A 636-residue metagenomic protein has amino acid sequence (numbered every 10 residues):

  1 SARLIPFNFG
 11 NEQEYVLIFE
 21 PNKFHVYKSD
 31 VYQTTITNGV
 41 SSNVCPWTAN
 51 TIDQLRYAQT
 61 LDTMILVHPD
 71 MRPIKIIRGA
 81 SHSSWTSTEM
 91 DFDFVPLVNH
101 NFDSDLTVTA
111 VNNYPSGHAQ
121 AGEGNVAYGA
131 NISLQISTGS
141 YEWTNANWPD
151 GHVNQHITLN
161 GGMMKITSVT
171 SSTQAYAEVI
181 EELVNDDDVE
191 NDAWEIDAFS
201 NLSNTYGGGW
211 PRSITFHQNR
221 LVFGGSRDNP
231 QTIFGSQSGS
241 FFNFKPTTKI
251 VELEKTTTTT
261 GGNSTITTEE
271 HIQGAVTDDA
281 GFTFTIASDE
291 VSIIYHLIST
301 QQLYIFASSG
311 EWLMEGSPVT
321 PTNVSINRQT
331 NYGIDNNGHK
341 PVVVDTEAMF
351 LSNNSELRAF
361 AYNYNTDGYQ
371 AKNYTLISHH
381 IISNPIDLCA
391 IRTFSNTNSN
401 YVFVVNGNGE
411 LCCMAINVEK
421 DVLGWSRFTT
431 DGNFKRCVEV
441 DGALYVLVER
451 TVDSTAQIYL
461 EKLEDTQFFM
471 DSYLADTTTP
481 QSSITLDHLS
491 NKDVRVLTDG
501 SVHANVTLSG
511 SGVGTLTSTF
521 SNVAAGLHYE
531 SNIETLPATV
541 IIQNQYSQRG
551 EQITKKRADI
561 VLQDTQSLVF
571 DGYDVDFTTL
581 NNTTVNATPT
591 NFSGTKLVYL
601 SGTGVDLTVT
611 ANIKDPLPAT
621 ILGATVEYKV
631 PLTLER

Functional and structural regions predicted by a protein language model:
S1-D62, G274-V276: Contiguous, structured surface segment used for ligand recognition
S1-Y32, S292, A359-R636: Beta-sheet repeat architectures centered on beta-propellers
Q13-E14, L61-D62, N219, Q301 (+3 more regions): Short coil/turn segments that connect the beta-strands within blades of beta-propeller domains
V16-I18, L66, F223, Y304-F306 (+3 more regions): Conserved beta-strand element within WD40/beta-propeller blades
P21-F24, M71-R72, D228-N229, S309-W312 (+4 more regions): Loop/turn residues immediately N-terminal
Q33-N43, R78, W85-N191, K372-I381 (+2 more regions): Autoprocessing Asn-cyclization modules and mimics
T51-N101: Hydrophobic or amphipathic alpha-helical targeting/insertion segments
E195-R220, G224-T397, I416-F434: Beta-propeller and closely related beta-pinwheel folds
